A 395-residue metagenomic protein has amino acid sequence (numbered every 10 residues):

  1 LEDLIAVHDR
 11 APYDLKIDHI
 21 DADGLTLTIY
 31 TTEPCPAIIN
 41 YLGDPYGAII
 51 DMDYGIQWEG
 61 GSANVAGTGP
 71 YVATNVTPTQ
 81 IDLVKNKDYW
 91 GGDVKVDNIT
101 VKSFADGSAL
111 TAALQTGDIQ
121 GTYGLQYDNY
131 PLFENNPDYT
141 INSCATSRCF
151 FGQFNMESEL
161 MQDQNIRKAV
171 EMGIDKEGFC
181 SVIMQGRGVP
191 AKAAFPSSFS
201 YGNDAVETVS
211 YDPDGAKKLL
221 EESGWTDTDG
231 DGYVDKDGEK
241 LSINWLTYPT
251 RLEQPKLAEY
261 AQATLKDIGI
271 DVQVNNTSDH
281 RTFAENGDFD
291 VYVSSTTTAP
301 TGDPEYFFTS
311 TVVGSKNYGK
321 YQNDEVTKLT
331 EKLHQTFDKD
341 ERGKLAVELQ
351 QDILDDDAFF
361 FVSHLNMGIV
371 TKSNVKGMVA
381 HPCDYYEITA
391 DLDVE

Functional and structural regions predicted by a protein language model:
I5-D53: Surface-exposed binding/hinge segments that line and control ligand-binding clefts or catalytic entry sites
G24, N40-V94, N98, S108 (+2 more regions): Gly/Pro-rich hinge or "lid" segments in bacterial periplasmic/extracellular proteins
P36-L42, S223-Y248, F337-K372: Bilobed periplasmic-binding protein-like "clamshell/Venus-flytrap" ligand-binding domains
V84-Y89, T146-A169, G173, V182 (+4 more regions): A bilobed periplasmic-binding-protein/Venus flytrap-type ligand-binding module shared by bacterial periplasmic
K87-L132, D271: Ligand-site clamp/hinge motif
G173-D204, E253-Q262, F283-E395: Detector for C-terminal structural segments
P190-T228, P249-P255: Structural transition elements
D227-T298, M367: Ligand/substrate-recognition segments at binding pockets and active sites
